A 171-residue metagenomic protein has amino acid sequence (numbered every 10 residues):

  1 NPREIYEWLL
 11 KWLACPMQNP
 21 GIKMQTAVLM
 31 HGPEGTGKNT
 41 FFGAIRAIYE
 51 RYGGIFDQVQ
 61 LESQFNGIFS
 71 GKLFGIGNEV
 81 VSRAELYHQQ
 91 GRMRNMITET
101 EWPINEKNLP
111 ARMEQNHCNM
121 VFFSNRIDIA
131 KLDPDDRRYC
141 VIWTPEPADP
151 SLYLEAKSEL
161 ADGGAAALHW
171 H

Functional and structural regions predicted by a protein language model:
N1-G77, C140-T144, L168-H171: P-loop NTPase catalytic core of nucleic-acid-dependent motor ATPases
N39, A84-L86, A130-L132, P150: Short helix/loop capping segments that flank catalytic or ligand/cofactor-binding pockets
I48, R92-M93, D135-R138, A156-K157: Short secondary-structure boundary/capping segments
G54, N66-N119: Conserved nucleotide-sensing/catalytic segment adjacent to the nucleotide-binding pocket in NTP-handling enzymes
N125-D128: Short, polar loop motifs at secondary-structure junctions
A130-D149: A short helix-turn-beta junction within AAA+ P-loop NTPase domains corresponding to the substrate/partner-engaging
P150-A161: Conserved phosphate-binding loops in nucleotide/dinucleotide-binding enzymes
